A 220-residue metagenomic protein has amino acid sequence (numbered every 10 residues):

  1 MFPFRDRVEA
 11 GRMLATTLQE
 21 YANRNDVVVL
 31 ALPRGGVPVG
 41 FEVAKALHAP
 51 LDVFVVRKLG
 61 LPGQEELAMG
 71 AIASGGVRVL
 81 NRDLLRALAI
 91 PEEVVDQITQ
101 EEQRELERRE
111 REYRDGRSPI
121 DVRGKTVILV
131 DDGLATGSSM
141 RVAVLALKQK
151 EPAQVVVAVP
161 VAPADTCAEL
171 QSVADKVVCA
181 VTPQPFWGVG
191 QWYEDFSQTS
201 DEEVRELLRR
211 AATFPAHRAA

Functional and structural regions predicted by a protein language model:
M1-A220: PRPP-associated nucleotide enzymes
